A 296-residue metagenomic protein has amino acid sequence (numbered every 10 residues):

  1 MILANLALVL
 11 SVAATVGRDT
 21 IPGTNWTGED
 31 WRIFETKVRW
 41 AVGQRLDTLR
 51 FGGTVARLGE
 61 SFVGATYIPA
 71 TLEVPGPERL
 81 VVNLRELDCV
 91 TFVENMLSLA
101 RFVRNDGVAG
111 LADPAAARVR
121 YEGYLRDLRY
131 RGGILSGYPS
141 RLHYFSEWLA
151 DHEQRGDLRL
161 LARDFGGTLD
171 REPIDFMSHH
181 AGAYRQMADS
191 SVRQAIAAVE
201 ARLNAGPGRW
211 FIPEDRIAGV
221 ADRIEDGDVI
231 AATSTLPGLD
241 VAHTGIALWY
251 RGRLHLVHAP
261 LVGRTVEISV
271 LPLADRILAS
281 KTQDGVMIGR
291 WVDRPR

Functional and structural regions predicted by a protein language model:
A4-P22: Bacterial Sec-dependent signal peptides at the C-terminal "C-region" and cleavage site
D19-T91, R101, N105: Cationic-aromatic interfacial patches
R32-R50, G110, D240, R253 (+1 more regions): Mature, folded catalytic cores of secreted/periplasmic enzymes
T66-G206, E225, W249, H258-L261: Acidic/His-rich structured neighborhood in mature extracellular/periplasmic domains
R209-V220, S234: Short alpha-helix capping/helix-loop boundary micro-motifs
E225-R296: C-terminal soluble interaction/assembly domains
